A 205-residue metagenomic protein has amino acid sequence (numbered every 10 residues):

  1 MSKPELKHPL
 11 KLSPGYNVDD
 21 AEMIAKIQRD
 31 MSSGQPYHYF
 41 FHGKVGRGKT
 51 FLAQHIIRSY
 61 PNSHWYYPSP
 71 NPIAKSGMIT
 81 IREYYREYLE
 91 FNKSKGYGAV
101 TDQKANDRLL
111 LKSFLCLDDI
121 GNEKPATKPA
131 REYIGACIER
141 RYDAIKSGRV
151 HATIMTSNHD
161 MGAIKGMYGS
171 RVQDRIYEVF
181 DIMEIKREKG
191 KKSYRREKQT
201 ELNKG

Functional and structural regions predicted by a protein language model:
M1-Q35, I182-M183, K191-G205: A short, basic N-terminal segment
S33-Q35, P72, L109-K112, R141 (+1 more regions): Short loop/turn elements that form and flank the Walker-type P-loop nucleotide-binding site in RecA-like NTPase cores
P36-F40, S76, F114, A152-I154: Residue-level preference for the first positions of well-ordered beta-strands
P36-Q54: Walker A/P-loop nucleotide-binding motif
F51-S69: P-loop NTPase Walker A phosphate-binding motif
W65-L111, K128: Short glycine-rich substrate-engagement loop in P-loop NTPases that contacts/grips substrate
Y84-E87, F91, I120-G205: Replace "adjacent to P-loop NTPase cores in ATP/GTP-dependent enzymes" with "adjacent to NTP-binding cores
C116-D118: PRPP/pyrophosphate-binding module of the type I phosphoribosyltransferase fold
